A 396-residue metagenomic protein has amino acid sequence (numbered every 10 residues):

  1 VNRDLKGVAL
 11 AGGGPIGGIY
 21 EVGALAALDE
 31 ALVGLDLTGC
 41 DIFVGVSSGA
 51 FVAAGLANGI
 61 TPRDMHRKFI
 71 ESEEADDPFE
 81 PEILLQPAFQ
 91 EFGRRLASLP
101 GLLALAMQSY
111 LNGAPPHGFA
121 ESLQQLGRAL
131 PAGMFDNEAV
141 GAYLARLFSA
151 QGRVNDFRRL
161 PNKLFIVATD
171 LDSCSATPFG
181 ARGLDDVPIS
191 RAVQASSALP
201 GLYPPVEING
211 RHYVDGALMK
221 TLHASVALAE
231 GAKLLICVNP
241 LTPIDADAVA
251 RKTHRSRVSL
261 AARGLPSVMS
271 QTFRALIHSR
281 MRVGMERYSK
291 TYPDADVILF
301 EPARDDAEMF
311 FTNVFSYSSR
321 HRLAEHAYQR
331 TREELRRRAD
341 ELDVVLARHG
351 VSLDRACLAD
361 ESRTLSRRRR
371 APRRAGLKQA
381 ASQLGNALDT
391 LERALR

Functional and structural regions predicted by a protein language model:
V1-V46, A54-R396: Patatin-like phospholipase
G49: Catalytic cores of secreted/periplasmic lytic hydrolases that degrade extracellular macromolecules
